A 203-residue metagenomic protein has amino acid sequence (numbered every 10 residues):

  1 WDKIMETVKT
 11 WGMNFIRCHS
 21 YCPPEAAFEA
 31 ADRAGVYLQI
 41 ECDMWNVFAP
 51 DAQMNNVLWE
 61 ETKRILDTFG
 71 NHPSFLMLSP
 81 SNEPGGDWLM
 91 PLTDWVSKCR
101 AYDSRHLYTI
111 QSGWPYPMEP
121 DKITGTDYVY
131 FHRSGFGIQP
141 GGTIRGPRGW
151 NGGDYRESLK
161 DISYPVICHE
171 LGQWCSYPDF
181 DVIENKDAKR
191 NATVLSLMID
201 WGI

Functional and structural regions predicted by a protein language model:
W1-T126: Active-site mouth of glycoside hydrolases
G35, N46, T124, Y130 (+5 more regions): Low-complexity, compositionally biased segments
V47-P50, Y108-G113, P140-G142, S196-I203: Short C-terminal domain-edge/linker segments immediately following a structured domain
L78, G142-I203: Substrate-binding clefts and catalytic carboxylate motifs of secreted carbohydrate-active enzymes
G86-W95, G113-D161, S176-F180: Substrate-binding cleft/loops of secretory-pathway carbohydrate-active enzymes
